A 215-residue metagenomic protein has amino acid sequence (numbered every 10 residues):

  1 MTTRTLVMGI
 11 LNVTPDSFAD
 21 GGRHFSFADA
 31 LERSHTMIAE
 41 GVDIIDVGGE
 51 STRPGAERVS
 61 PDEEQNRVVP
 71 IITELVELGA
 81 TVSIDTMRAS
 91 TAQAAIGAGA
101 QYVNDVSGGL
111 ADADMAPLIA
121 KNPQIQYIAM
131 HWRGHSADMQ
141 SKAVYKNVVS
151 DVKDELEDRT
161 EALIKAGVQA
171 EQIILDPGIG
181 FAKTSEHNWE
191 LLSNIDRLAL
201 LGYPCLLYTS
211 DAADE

Functional and structural regions predicted by a protein language model:
M1-P15, V168: N-terminal amphipathic alpha-helix/helix-capping segment at the start of soluble metabolic enzymes
L11, M37, G41, V103 (+1 more regions): Conserved, mostly hydrophobic/aromatic
P15-A30, K142-V149: Active-site mouth loops of central-metabolism enzymes
F18, I44-R67, I179-T184: Glycine-rich, proline-tolerant flexible connector loops at the mouths of alpha/beta enzymes
D29-I45, G97-A98: Alpha/beta enzyme core
T52, L110-A182: Conserved anion-binding
R58-S83, N122-I125, I195-C205: Alpha-helix-loop-beta-strand connector modules within alpha/beta enzyme cores
Y208-E215: Conserved small/polar residues in nucleotide/adenosyl-binding loops
